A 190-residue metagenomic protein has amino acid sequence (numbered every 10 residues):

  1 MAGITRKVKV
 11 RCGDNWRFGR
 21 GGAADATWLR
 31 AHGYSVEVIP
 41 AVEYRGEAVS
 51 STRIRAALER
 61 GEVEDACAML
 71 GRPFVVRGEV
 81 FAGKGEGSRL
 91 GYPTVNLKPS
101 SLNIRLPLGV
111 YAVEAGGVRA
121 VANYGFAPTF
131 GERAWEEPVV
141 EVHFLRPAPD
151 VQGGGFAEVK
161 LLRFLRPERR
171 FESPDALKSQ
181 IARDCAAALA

Functional and structural regions predicted by a protein language model:
M1-E37: N-terminal Rossmann-like or analogous alpha/beta NTP/dinucleotide-binding catalytic cores that position adenine
G3, T27-A31, A56, R60 (+4 more regions): Replace "anionic and nucleotidyl ligands
W16, P40, R163-L165: Short, histidine-centered active-site or binding-site loop motifs used for metal coordination, general acid-base
D25, A31-P128: Glycine-rich, Lys/Arg-enriched anion-binding loops that position phosphate/diphosphate groups for phosphoryl
G83-A190: Phosphate/ribose-recognition catalytic cores of enzymes acting on nucleotide-derived substrates
